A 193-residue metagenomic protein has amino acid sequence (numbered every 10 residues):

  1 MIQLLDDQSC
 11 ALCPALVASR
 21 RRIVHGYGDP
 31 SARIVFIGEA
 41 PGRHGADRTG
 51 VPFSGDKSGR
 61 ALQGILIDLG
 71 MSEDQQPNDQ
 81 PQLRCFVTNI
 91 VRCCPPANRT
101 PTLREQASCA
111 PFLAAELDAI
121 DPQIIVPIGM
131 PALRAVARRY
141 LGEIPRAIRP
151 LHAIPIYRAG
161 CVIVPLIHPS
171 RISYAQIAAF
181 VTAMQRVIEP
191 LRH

Functional and structural regions predicted by a protein language model:
M1-P190: A polyanion-binding, active-site-adjacent surface
H193: Extracellular ligand-binding/catalytic regions of CAZymes and related secreted enzymes and adhesion modules
